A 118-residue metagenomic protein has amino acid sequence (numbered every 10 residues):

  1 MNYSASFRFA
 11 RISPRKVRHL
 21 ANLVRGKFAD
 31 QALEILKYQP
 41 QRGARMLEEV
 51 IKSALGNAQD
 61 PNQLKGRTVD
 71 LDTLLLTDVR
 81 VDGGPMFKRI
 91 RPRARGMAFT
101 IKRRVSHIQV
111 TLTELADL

Functional and structural regions predicted by a protein language model:
M1-I12, H19, F28-L118: Structured, basic alpha/beta domains of bacterial-type, RNA-associated proteins
